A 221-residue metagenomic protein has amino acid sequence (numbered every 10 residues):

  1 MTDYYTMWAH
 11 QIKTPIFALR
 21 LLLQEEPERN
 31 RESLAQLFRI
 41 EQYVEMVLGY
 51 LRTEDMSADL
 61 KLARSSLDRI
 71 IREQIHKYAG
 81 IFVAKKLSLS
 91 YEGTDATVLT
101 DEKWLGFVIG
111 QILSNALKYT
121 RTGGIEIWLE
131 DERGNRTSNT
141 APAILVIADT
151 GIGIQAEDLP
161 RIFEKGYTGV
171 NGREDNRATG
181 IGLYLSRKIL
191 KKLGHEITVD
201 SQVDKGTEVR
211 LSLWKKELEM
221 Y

Functional and structural regions predicted by a protein language model:
A79-Y91: Short conserved segments within the C-terminal catalytic ATPase subdomain
A116-L117: Short helix-loop "hinge" at the ATP-lid/N-box region of the Bergerat-fold HATPase_c
G124-A141: Short beta-strand/loop element within the Bergerat-fold HATPase_c
D149: Acidic ATP/Mg2+-coordinating residue in the GHKL
I154-G166: Short conserved segment of the HATPase_c
